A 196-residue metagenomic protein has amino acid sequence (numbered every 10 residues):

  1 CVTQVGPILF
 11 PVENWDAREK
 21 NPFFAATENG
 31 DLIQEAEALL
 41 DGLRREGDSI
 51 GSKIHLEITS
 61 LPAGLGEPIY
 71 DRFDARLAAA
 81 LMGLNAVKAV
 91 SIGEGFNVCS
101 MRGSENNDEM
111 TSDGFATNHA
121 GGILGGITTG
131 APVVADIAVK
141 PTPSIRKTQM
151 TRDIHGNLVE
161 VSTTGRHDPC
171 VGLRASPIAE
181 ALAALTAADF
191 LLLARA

Functional and structural regions predicted by a protein language model:
C1-I69: Glycine-rich, mobile lid/loop segments that gate access to catalytic sites or pores
V2-V5, N97, L192-A196: Short alpha-helical "patches" and their helix-cap loops
Q4-N14, R102-E105, N157-V161: Short, mixed-charge aromatic SLiMs
N21-D31, V133, L182, A187 (+1 more regions): Glycine-rich and small/hydrophobic secondary-structure elements
Q34-E35, A78, P177-A179: Alpha/propeptide regions of enzymes that mature by internal proteolysis
A38, A75-M82, D189, L193: A broad, structural surface signal
E46-L158: Glycine-rich anion/phosphate-binding loop at the beta-strand->alpha-helix junction
S144-A196: Internal helix-turn-beta structural module
